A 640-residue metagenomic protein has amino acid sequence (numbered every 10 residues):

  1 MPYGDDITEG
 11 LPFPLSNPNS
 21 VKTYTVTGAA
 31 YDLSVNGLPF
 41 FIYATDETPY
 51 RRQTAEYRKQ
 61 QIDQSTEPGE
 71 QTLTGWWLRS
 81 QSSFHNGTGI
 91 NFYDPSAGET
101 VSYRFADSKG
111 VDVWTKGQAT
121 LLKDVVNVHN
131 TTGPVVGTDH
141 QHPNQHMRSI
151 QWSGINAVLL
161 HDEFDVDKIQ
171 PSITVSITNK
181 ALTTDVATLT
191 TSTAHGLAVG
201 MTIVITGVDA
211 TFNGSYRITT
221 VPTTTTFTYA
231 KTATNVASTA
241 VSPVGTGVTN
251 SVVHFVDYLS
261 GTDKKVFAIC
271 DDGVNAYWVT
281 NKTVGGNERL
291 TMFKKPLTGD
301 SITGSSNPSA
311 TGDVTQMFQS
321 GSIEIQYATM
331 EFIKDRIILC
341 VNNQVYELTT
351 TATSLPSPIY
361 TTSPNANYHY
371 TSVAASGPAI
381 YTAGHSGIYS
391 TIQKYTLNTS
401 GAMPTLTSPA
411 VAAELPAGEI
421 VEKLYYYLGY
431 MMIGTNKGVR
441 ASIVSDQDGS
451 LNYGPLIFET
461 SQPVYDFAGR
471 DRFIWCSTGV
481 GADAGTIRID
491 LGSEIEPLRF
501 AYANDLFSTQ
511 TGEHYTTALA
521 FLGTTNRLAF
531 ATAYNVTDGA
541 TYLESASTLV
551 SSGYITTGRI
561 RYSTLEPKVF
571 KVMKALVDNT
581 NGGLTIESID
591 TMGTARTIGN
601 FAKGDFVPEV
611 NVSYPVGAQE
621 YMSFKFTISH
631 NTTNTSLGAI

Functional and structural regions predicted by a protein language model:
P2-P171, E414-Y430, G434-I640: Beta-sheet repeat architectures centered on beta-propellers
T132-N144, I169-Q170, V252-G273, T280-M432 (+2 more regions): Beta-propeller and closely related beta-pinwheel folds
S149-Q151, N156-L159, G200-I205, Y216-T219 (+2 more regions): Short hydrophobic/aromatic-rich beta-strand motifs
V158-L160, T183-T191, F227-Y229, W278 (+3 more regions): Generic recognition of long tandem-repeat/solenoid scaffolds
D165-D167, G196-V199, N235-T239, G286 (+3 more regions): Short, surface-exposed beta-strand/loop "edge" segments at domain boundaries and coil↔beta transitions
Q170-I173, A181, T193, G207-D209 (+9 more regions): Disulfide-rich extracellular repeat modules and their boundaries
S172-S260: Small/polar beta-strand repeat architecture
V204-T206, N343, T627-S629: Generic short beta-strand segments
